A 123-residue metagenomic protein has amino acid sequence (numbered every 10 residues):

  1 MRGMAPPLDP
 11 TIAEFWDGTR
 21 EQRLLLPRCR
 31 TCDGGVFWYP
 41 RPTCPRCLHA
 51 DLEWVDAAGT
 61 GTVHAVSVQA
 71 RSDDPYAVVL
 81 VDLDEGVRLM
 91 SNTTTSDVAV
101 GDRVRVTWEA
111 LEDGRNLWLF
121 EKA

Functional and structural regions predicted by a protein language model:
M1-L24, W118: A broadly conserved sequence feature marking short terminus-proximal activation segments in nucleic acid-centric
R28-C32, T43-H49: Short, cysteine/histidine-rich loop/knuckle motifs that typically chelate Zn2+
G34-W38, D51-E53, R71: Short functional micro-motifs and their immediate structural scaffolds
L52, V66-S72, L111: Short, conserved beta-turn/loop elements at beta-strand boundaries and strand-helix junctions
G61-V63: Conserved hydrophobic positions within beta-strands
V87-D97: Beta-strand/loop nucleic-acid-binding surfaces
T95-V106: Short nucleic-acid-contacting surface segments enriched for D/E, G, S/T with interspersed K/R
E109-A123: OB-fold/S1-family single-stranded nucleic acid-binding modules
